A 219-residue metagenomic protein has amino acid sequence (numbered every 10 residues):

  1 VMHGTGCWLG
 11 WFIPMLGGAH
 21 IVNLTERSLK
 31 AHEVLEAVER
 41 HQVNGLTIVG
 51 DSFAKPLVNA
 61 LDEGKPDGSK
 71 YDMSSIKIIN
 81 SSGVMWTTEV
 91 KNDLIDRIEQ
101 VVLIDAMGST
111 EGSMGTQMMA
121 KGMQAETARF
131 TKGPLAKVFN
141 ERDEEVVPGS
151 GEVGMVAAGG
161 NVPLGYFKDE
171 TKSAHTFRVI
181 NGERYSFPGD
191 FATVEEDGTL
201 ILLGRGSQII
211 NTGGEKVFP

Functional and structural regions predicted by a protein language model:
H3, T87, T193: Nucleotide-sugar-dependent glycosyltransferase donor-binding/catalytic pocket residues
G4-T47, A60: Conserved AMP-binding/adenylation subdomain of ANL enzymes
L16-A19, V43-I48, V58-E126, T131-K137 (+2 more regions): Gly/Ser/Thr-rich phosphate-binding loop
K30, N140-R142, D169, S173: Acidic/polar helix N-cap motif
A31-H32, T88, V146, P219: Structural motif corresponding to alpha-helix initiation and N-cap regions
K137-A158, T193-D197: Conserved beta-loop-beta connector loops within the AMP-binding
M155-P219: Conserved ATP-binding/catalytic segment of the ANL
